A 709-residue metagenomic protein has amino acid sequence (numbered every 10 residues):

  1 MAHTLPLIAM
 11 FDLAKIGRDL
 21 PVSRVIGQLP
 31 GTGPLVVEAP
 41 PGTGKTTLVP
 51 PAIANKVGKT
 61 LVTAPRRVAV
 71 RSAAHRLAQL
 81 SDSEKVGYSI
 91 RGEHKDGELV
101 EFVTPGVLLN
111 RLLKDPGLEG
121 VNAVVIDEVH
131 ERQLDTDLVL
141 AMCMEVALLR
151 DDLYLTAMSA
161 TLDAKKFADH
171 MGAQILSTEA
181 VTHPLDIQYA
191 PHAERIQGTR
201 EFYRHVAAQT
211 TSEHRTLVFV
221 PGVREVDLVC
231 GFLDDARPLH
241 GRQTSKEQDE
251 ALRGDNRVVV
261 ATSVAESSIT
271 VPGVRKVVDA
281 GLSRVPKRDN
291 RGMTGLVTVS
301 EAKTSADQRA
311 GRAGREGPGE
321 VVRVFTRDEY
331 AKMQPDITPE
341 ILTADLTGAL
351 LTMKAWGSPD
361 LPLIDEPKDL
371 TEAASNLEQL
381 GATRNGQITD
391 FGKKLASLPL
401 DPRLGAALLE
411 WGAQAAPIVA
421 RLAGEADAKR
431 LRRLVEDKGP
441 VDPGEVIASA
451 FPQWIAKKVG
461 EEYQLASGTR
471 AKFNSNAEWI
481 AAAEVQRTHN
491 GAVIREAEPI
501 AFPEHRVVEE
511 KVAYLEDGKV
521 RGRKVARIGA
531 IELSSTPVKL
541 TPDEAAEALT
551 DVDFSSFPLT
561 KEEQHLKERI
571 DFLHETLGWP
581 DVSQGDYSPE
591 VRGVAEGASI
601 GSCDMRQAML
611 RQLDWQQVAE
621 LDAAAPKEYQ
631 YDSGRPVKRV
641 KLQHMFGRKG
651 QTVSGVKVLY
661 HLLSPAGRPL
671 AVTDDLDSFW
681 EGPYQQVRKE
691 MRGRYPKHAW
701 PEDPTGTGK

Functional and structural regions predicted by a protein language model:
L5-A407, G439: P-loop NTPase motor module signature
L5-L7, P34, T383, Q414-E462 (+3 more regions): Acidic, serine/threonine- and proline-rich low-complexity intrinsically disordered segments
K85-E93, V446, A624-Q630: Long, charged, glycine-rich C-terminal linkers/tails
D115-E131, A280-S283, T304, D336 (+3 more regions): Extended active-site and interfacial segments that coordinate phosphate-rich ligands in large catalytic machineries
V125-I126, P238-Q248, G405-E425, R639-H661: Charge-dense polyanion-binding interfaces
D235, M333-P335, P339, S397-A416 (+2 more regions): Compositionally biased, low-complexity linear motifs
Y463-A466, R470-K472, M609, L613-Q643: Amphipathic alpha-helical packing elements
